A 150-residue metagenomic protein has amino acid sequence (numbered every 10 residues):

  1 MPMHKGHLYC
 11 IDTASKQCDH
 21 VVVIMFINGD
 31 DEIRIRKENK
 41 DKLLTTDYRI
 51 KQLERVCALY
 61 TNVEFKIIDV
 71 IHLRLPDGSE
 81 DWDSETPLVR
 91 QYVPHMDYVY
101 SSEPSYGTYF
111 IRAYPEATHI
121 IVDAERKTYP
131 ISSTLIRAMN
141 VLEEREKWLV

Functional and structural regions predicted by a protein language model:
M1-V150: Nucleotidyltransferase catalytic core that binds NTPs
